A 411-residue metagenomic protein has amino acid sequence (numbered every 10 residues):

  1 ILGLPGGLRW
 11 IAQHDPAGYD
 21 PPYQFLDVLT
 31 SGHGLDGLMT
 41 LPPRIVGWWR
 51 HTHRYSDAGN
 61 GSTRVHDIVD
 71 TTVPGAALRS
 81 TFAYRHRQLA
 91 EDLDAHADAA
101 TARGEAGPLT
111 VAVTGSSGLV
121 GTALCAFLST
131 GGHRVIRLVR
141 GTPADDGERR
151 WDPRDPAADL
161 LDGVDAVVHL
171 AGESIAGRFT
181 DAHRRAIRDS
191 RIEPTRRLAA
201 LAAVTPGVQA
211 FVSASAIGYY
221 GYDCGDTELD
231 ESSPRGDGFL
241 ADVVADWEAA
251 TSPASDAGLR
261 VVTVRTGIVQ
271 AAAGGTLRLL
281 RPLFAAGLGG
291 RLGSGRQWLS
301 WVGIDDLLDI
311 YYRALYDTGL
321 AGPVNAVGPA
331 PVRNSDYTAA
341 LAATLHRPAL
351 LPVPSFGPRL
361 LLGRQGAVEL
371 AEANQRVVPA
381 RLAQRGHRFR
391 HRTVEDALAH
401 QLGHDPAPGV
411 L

Functional and structural regions predicted by a protein language model:
L2-T63, D70-T72: Hydrophobic-ligand binding "helix-grip"
E105-L109, D317-Q365, D405-L411: Mid/C-terminal beta-alpha module of Rossmann-like enzyme folds, strongest in SDR-family dehydrogenases/epimerases
L109-G131: N-terminal Rossmann NAD(P)H-binding glycine-rich loop of SDR-like oxidoreductase domains
E148-P194: NAD(P)H-binding glycine-rich loop region in Rossmannoid oxidoreductase-like domains and their noncatalytic homologs
D189, G225-T263: Catalytic helix-loop patch of NAD(P)-dependent Rossmann-fold dehydrogenases
R196-G238: Conserved Rossmann-fold NAD(P)-dependent oxidoreductase catalytic core, especially the SDR/UDP-sugar
S255, V262-T263, G267-W298, L341: NAD(P)-dependent short-chain dehydrogenase/reductase
R281-G290, R296-V332: Alpha-helical substrate-binding/gating segment
